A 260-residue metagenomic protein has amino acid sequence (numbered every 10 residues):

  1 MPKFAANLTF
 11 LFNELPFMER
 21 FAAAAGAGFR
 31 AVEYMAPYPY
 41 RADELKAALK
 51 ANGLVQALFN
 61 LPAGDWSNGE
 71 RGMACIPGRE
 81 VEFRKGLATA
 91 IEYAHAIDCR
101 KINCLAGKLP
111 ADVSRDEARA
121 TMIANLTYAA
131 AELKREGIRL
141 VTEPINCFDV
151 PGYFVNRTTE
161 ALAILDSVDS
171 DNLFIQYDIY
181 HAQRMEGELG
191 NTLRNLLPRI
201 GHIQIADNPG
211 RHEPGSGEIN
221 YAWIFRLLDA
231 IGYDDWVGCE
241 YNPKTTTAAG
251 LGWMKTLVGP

Functional and structural regions predicted by a protein language model:
M1-G28, Y38, T89, D98-R100 (+2 more regions): Histidine-acidic metal/acid-base catalytic patches
L15, R30-A31, A36-A120, P243: Structural motif corresponding to the early beta-alpha repeats
A25, K50, H95, K134 (+1 more regions): Anion (oxyanion) recognition and catalysis
F29, L54, I138, Y233: Short phosphate-binding/catalytic loops that engage adenosine nucleotides
R41, W66, A111, E143 (+3 more regions): Generic structural signal for helix capping and beta-alpha/helix-loop junctions
E44-G53, Y128-A129, L133, T192-N195 (+1 more regions): Catalytic-core regions built around general acid/base machinery
Q56-L58, T142, Y177, C239: Hydrophobic residues in well-ordered beta-strands that form the structural core
M73-F174: Active-site acidic/histidine proton-transfer and metal-coordination neighborhood in alpha/beta enzyme cores
